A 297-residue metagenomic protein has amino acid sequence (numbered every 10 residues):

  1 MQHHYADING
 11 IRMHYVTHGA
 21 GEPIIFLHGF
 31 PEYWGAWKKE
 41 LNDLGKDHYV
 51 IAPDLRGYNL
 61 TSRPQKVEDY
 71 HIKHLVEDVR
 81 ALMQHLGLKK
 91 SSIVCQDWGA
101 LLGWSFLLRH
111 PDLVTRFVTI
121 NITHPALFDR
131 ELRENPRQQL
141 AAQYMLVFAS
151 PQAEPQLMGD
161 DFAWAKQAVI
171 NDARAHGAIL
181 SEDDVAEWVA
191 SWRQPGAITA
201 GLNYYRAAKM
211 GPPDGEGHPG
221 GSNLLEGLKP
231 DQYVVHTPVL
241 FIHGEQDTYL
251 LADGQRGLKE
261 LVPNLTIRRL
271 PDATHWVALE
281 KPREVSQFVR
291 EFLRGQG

Functional and structural regions predicted by a protein language model:
M1, I11-M13, P23, Y58-V94 (+2 more regions): Flexible "cap/lid" subdomain of the alpha/beta-hydrolase fold that forms the substrate-access gate
H4-I8: Short acidic-hydrophobic surface loop/beta-edge motif
V16-R63, L82: Conserved HGGG/HGGXW glycine-rich cap/lid loop of the alpha/beta-hydrolase fold
A20, E245-D247, D272-T274: Acidic beta-to-alpha connecting loop that harbors the catalytic carboxylate
F26, A52, F241-H243, R269: Hydrophobic beta-strand core positions in alpha/beta domains
G29, H71, E280-K281: Active-site helix-initiating loop/hinge in glycosyltransferases
W37-K38, L251-Q255, L279-R283: Conserved strand-to-helix beginnings and helix N-cap segments that scaffold or border functional pockets
P263-G297: Catalytic active-site module of serine/aspartate enzymes centered on a nucleophile-bearing elbow/loop
